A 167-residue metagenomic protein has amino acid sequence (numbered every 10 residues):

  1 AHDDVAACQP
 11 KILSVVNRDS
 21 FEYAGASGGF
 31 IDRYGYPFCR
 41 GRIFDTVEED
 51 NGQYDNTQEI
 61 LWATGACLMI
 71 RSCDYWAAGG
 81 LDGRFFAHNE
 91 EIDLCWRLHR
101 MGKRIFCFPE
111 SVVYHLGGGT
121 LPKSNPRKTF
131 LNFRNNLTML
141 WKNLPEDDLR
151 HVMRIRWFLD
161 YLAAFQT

Functional and structural regions predicted by a protein language model:
A1-P37: Conserved donor NDP-sugar-binding/catalytic core segment of glycosyltransferases
C8-P10, G35, R71, L98 (+1 more regions): Generic structural signal for small/hydrophobic residues in well-ordered secondary structure, especially within
P10, G29-I60: Short, flexible, basic/aromatic active-site loop/helix in glycosyltransferases
V16-R18, G41, A78-G79, W96 (+2 more regions): Activation segment
P37-E48, M69-I70, I92, T138 (+1 more regions): Catalytic-site signature of metal-activated, phosphate-bearing donor transferases, centered on the GT-A/GT-A-like
E48-D50, D74-A77, E146: Short helix-loop capping/hinge motifs at secondary-structure junctions, enriched in acidic/polar residues
D55-V112: A short, conserved alpha-helix in the catalytic core of glycosyltransferases
R100-T167: Active-site-adjacent helix/loop segment of glycosyltransferases that harbors family-specific signature motifs
